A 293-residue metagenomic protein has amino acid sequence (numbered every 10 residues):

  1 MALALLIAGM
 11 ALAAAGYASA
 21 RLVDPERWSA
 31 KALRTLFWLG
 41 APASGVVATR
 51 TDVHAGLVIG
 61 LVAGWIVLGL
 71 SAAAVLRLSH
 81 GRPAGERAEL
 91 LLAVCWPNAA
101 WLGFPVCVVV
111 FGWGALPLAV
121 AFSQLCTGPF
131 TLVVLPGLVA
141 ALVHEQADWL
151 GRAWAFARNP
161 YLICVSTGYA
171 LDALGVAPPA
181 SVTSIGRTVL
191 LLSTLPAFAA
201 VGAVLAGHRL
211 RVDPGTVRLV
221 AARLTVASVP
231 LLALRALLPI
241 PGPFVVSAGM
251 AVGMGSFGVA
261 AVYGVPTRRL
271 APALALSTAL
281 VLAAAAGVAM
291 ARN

Functional and structural regions predicted by a protein language model:
M1-N293: Alpha-helical transmembrane segments of multi-pass small-molecule/ion transporters
